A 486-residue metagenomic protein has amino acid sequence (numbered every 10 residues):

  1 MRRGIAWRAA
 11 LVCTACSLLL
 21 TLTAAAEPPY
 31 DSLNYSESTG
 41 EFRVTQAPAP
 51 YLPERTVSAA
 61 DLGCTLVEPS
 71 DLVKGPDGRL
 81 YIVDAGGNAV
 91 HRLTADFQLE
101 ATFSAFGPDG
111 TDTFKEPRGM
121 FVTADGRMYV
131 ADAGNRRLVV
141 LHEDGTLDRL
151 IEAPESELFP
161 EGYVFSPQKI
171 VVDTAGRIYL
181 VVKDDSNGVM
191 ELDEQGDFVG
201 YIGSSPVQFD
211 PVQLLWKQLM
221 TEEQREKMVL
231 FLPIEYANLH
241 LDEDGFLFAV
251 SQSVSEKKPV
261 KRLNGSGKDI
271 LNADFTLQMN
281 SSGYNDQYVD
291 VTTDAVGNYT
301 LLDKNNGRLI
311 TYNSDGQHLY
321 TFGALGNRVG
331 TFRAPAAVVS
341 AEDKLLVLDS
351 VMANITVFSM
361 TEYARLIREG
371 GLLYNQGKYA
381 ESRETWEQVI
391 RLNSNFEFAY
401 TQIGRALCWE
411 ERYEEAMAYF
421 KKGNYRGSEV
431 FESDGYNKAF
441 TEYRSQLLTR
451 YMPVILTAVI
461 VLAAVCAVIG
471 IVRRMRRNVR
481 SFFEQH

Functional and structural regions predicted by a protein language model:
M1-L11: Bacterial N-terminal signal peptides that target proteins for export
A10-T21: Bacterial N-terminal signal peptides
A26-Y413, G423-G427, D434-H486: Eukaryotic scaffold repeat domains enriched in small/polar residues
